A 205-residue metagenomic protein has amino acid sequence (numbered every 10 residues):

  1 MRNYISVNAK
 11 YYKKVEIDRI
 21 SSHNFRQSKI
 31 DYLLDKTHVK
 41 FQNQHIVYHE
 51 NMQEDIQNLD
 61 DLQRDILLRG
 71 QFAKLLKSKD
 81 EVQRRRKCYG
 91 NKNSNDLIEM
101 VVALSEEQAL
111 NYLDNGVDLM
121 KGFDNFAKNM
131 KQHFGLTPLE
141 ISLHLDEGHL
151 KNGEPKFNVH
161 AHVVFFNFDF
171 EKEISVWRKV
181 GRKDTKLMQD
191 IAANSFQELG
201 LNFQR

Functional and structural regions predicted by a protein language model:
M1-R205: N-terminal nicking endonuclease/strand-transfer module with a His-rich metal-binding environment and a catalytic Tyr
